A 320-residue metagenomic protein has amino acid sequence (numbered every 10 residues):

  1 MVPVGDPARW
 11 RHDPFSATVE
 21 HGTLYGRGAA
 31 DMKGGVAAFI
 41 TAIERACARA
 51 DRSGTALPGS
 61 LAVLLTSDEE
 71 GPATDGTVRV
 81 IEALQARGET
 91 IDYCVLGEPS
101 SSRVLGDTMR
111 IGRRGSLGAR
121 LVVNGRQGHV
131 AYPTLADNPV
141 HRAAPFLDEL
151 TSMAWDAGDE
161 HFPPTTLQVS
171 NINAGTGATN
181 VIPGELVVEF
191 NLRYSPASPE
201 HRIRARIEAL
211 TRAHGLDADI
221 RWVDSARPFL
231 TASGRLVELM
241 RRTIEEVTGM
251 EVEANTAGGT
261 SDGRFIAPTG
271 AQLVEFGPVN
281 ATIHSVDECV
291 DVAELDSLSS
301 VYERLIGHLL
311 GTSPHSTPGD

Functional and structural regions predicted by a protein language model:
M1-A29, A48-L57: Acidic/His- and Gly-rich active-site-bordering loop/insert found across diverse amide/peptide-bond hydrolases
M1-V2, R9, E70, S100 (+2 more regions): Catalytic metal-binding/acid-base residues of hydrolase active sites
A17, D68, G128: Acyl-CoA/ACP chain-elongation machinery
T23, A62, D92-C94, T166 (+1 more regions): Structural motif
R27, L64-T66, N255-A257: Structural motif
A30-D31, P72, G258, V290: Glycosyltransferase donor-binding loop in the core domain
M32-G112: Acidic/histidine-rich catalytic neighborhood of metal-dependent amide-processing enzymes
P99-V104, I111-G112, L117-D320: Metal-dependent amide/peptide-bond hydrolase catalytic core, centered on the "pita-bread" metallohydrolase fold
